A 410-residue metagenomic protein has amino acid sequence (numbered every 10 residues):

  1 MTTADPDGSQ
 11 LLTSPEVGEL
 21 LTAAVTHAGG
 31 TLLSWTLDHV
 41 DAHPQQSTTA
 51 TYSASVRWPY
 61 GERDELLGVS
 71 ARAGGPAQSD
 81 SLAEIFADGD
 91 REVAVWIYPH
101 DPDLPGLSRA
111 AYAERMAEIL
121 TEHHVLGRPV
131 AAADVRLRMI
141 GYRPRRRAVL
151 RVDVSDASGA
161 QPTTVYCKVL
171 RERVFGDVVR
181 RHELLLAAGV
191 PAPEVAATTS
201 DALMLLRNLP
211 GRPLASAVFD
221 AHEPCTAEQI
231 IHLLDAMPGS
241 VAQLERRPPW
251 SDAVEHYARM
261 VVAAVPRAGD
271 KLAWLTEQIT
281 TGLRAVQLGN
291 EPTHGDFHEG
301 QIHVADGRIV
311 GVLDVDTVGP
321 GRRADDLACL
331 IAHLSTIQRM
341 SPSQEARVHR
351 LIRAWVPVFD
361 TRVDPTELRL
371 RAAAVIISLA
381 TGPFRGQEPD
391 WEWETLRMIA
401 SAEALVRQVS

Functional and structural regions predicted by a protein language model:
M1-A196, D201-A202, L206-R207, R212-A215 (+4 more regions): Phosphate/pyrophosphate-binding loops and the adjoining catalytic core of nucleotide-dependent enzymes
L21, R115-M139, A242-G295, P357-T361: An alpha-helical support segment within catalytic cores of ATP-dependent transferases
A197-L203, N208-P210, A217-W274, R284-N290 (+1 more regions): A cross-family kinase active-site recognition segment
T226, A268-Q278, A346-W355, W391-L405: Extended, well-ordered alpha-helical scaffold segments
N290-P292, A305-R350: Active-site Asp-x-Gly
G300-V304: Hydrophobic residue at the +6 position relative to the catalytic HRD Asp in the kinase catalytic loop
L327-D360, A374-W391, S401: Active-site activation/catalytic loop segments of kinase-like enzymes and analogous catalytic loops in related
T361-A373: All-alpha amphipathic helical-bundle segments outside canonical DNA-binding/catalytic cores that form hydrophobic
